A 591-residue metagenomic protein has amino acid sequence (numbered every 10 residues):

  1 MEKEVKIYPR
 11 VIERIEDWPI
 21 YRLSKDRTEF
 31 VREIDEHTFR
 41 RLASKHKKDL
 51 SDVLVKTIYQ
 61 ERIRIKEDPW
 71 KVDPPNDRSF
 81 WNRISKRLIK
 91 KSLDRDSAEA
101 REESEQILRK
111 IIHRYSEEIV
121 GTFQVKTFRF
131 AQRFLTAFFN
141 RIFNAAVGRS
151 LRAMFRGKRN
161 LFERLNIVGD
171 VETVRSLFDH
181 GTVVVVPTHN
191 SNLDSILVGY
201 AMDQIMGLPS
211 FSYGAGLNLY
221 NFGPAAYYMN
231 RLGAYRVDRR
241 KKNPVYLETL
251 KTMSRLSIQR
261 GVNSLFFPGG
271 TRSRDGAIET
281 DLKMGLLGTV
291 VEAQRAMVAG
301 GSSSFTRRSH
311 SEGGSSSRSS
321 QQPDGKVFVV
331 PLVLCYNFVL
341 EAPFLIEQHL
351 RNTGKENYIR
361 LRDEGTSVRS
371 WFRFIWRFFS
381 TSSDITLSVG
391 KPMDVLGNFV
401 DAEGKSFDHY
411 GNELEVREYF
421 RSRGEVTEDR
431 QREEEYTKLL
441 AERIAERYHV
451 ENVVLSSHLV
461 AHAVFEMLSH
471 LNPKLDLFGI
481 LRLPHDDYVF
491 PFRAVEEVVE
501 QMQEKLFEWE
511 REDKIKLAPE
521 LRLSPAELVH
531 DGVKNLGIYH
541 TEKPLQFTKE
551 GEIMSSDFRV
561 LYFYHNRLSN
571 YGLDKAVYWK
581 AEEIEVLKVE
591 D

Functional and structural regions predicted by a protein language model:
M1-L265, G270-D591: Membrane-interfacial terminal anchoring regions of lipid-handling membrane enzymes
